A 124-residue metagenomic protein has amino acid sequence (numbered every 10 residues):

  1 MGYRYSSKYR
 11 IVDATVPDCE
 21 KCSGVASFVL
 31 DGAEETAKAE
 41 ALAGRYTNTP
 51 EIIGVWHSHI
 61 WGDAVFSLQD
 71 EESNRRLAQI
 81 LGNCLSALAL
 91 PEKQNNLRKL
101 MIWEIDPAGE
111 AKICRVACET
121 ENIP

Functional and structural regions predicted by a protein language model:
M1-I53, I60-P124: Conserved beta-strand-loop surface patch within small alpha/beta domains used for substrate/adaptor or ligand engagement
